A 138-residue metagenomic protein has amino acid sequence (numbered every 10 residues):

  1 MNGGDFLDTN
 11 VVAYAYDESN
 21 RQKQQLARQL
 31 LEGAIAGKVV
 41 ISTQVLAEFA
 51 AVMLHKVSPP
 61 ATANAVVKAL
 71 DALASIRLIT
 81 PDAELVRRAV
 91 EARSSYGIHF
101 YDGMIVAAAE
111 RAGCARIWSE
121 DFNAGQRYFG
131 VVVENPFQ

Functional and structural regions predicted by a protein language model:
M1-I41, K56-K68: Short, well-structured N-terminal submotif of metal-dependent ribonuclease cores
N2, V106-Q138: Acidic, PIN/NYN-like endoribonuclease modules and their adjacent C-terminal/linker elements
S19, T43-A47, V67-S94: Acidic catalytic patch
A50-L54: Short, amphipathic alpha-helical segments that act as regulatory/interfacial helices in nucleotide-processing proteins
G97-I98: Beta-rich strand-turn-strand
